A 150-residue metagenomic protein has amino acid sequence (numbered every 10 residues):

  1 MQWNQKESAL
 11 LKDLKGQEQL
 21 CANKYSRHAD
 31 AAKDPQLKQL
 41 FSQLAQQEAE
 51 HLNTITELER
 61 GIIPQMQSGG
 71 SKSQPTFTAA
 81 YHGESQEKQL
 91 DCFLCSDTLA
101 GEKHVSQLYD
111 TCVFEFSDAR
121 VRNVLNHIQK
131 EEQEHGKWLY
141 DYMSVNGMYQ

Functional and structural regions predicted by a protein language model:
M1-Q2, Q150: Absolute protein N-terminus
Q2-D13, P35-N53, D91-C95, A119-Q133: Alpha-helical scaffold segments that form or flank carboxylate-/histidine-based iron centers
Q2-K33, K88-F116: Alpha-helical bundle segments that constitute or directly flank the non-heme di-iron/ferroxidase center
R27, R60, Q67, R120-R122: Arginine residue identity/basic-tract feature
P35-S73, Q133-G147: Conserved alpha-helical segments that form or flank metal/cofactor-binding pockets of metalloenzymes
E57-S96, A100: Carboxylate-rich helix-loop segments that flank metal/cofactor sites and access channels in metalloenzymes
G101-Q150: Preference for long, well-ordered alpha-helical segments
